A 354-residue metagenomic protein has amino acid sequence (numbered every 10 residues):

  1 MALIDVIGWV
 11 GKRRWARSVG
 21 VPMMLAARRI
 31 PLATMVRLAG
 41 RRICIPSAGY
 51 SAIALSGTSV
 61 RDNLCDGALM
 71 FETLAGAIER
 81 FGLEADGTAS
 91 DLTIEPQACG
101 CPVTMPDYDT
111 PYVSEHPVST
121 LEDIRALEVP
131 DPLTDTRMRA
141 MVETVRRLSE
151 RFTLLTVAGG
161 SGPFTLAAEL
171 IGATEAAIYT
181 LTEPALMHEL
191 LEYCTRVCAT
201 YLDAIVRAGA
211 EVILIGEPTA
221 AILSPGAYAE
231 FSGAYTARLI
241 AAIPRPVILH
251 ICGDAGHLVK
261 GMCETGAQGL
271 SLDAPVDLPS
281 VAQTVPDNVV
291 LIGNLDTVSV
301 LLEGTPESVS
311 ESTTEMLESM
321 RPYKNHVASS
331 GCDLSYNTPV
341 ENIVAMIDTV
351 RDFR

Functional and structural regions predicted by a protein language model:
M1-S51, V60, P130-R354: Active-site loop segments of alpha/beta catalytic cores
G49-A54, D91-E95: Short active-site-proximal "capping" loops at secondary-structure junctions
S51-G82: Active-site-flanking structural segment that lines cofactor/substrate pockets
N63-L64, A98-Y112, T165-Y179: Aromatic- and acidic-residue-enriched segments that line the glycan-binding/catalytic groove of carbohydrate-active
D66, T120-L121, D135, T305: Intrinsic-disorder/low-complexity, polar/charged segments
M70-S90, A204-E211, E264: Catalytic domains of carbohydrate-active enzymes, especially glycoside hydrolases
T88-A98, V157-L166: Short, glycine/charge-rich beta-strand/loop segments that flank catalytic centers and engage negatively charged groups
D91-L133, R147, L154: A contiguous, low-structure linker/loop signature
